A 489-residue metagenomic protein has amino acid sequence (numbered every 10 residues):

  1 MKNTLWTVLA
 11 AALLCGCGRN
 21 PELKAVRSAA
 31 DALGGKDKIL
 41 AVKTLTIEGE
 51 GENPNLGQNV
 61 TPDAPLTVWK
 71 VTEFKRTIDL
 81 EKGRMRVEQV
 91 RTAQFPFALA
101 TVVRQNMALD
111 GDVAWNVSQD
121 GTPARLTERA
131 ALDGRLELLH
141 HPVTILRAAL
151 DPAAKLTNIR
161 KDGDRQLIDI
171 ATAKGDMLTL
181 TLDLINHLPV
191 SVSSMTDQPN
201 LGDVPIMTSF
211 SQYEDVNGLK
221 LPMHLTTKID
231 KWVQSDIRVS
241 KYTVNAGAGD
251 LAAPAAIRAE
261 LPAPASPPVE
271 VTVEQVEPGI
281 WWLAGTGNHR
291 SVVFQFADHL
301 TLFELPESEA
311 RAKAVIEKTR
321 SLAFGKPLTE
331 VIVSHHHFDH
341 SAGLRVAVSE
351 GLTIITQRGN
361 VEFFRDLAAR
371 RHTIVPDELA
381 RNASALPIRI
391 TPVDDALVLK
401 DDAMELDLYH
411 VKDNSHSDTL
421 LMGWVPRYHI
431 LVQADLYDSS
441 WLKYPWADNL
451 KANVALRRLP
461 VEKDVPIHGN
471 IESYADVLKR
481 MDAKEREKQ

Functional and structural regions predicted by a protein language model:
L14-G16: C-terminal motif of bacterial Sec signal peptides marking the signal peptidase cleavage site
G18, D31, K36-T122, K155-T157 (+1 more regions): N-terminal mature ectodomain segment of secretory-pathway/periplasmic proteins
N20-K24, A100-V103, M107-L178, L184-N186 (+5 more regions): Flexible, processing/modification-adjacent segments and terminal tails in exported/periplasmic/extracellular proteins
K161-A255, L421-P426, Q433-A434, S439-R457: Gly/Pro-enriched, hydrophobic low-complexity segments that function as extracytoplasmic propeptides/linkers
D236-A297, L397: Zn-dependent metallo-beta-lactamase
E274-S321, L420-D438: Conserved beta-strand hairpin/beta-sheet module of binuclear metal-dependent hydrolase folds, prominently
A310-I355, R457-E462: Active-site metal-binding motif and surrounding structural segment of the metallo-beta-lactamase
K451-Q489: Divalent-metal (often Zn2+) His-rich catalytic cores of metallo-beta-lactamase-fold enzymes
